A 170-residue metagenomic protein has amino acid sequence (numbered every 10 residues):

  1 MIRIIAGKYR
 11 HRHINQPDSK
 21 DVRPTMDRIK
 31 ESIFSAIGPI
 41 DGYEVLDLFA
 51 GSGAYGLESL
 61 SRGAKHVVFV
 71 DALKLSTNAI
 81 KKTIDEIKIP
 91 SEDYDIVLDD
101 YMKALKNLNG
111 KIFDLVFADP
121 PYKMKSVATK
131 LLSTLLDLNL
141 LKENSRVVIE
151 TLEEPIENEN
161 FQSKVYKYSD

Functional and structural regions predicted by a protein language model:
M1-D170: Class I S-adenosyl-L-methionine-dependent methyltransferase catalytic core
